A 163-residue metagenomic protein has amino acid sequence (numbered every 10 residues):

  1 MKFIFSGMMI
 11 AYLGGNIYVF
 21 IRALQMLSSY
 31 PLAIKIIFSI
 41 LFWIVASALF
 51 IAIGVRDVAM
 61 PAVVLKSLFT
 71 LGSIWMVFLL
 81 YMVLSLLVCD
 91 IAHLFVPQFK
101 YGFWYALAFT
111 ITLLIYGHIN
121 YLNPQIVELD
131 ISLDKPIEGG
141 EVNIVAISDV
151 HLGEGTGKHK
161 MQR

Functional and structural regions predicted by a protein language model:
M1-P124: Non-catalytic terminal accessory segments
I119-R163: Membrane-interface segments at or immediately adjacent to transmembrane helices that form the boundary between
